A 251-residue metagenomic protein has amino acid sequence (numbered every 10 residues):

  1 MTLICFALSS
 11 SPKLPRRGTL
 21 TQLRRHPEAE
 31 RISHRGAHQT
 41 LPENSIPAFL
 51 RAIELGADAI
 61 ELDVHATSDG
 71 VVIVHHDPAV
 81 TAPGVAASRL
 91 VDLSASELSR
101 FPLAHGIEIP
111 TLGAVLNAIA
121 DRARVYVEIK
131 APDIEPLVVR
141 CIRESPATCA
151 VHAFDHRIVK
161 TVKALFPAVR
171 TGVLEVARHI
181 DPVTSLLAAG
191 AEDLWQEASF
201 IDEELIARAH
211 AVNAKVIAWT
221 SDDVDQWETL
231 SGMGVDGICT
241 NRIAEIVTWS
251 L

Functional and structural regions predicted by a protein language model:
M1-L251: Phosphate-group recognition and catalysis centered on beta-loop-alpha active-site segments
